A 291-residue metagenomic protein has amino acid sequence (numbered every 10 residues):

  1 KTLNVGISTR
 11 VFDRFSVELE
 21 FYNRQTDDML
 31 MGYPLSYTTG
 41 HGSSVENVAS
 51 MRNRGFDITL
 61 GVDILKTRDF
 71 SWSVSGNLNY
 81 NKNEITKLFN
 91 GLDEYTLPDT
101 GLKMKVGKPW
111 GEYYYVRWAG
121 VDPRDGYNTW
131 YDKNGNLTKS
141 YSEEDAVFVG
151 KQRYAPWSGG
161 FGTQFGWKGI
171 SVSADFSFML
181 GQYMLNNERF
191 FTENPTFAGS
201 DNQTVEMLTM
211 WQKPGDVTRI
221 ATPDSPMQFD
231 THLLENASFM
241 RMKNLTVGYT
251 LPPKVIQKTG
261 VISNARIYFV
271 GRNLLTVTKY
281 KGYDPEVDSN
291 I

Functional and structural regions predicted by a protein language model:
K1, E20-M51: Solvent-exposed loop/turn elements at secondary-structure boundaries
K1, V48-R54, K108-W110, K151-P156 (+2 more regions): Short sequence motifs at beta-strands and strand-loop junctions characteristic of Gram-negative outer-membrane
L3-T9, F15-N23, F56-I64, W72-Y80 (+4 more regions): Membrane-embedded beta-strands that build the outer-membrane beta-barrel scaffold
R14, L65-W72, I85-N90, P253-I267: Short loop/turn motifs that connect adjacent beta-strands in outer-membrane beta-barrel proteins
M29-Y33, Y37, Y80-P98, G181-T209 (+1 more regions): Outer-membrane beta-barrel and related beta-rich outer-membrane complex signature in Gram-negative bacteria
Y33-S43, N136-D145, V217-T231, V287-I291: Flexible, solvent-exposed coil segments and beta strand-coil junctions, predominantly the extracellular/periplasmic
E46, D63-R153, R272, K279: Conserved small-residue
M179-R272: Extracytoplasmic gating/loop element in the C-terminal half of outer-membrane beta-barrel translocons and assembly
